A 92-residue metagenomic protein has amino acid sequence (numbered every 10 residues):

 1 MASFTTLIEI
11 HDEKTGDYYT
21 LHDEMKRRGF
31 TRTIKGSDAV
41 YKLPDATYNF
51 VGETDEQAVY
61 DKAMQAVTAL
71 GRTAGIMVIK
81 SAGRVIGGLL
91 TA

Functional and structural regions predicted by a protein language model:
M1, T91-A92: Short intrinsically disordered terminal tails
M1-F4, E13: Long, hydrophobic N-terminal alpha-helical segment
T5-E9, T47-N49: Short glycine-rich or small-residue beta-strand-to-loop segments that form or flank ligand, phosphate, metal/Fe-S
I8-G16: Short, surface-exposed ligand-recognition loops at beta-strand->loop->(often short) alpha-helix junctions that present
H11, V51, I79-K80: A structural detector for beta-sheet-dominated domains
Y18-S37: Short, flexible N-terminal segments of the mature chain
T31-R72: Short, intrinsically disordered low-complexity segments
M64-L90: C-terminal structural segments of small proteins and small subunits
